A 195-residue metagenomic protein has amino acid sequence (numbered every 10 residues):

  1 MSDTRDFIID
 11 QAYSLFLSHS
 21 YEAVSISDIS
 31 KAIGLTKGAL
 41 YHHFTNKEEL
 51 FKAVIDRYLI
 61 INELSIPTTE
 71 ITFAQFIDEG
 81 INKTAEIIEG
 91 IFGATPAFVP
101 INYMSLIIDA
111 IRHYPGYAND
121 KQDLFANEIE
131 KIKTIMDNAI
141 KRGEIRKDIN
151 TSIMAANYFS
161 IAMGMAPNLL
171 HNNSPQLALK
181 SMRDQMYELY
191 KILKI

Functional and structural regions predicted by a protein language model:
D3, F7, Q11, L15-R57: Helix-turn-helix
I9, I55, L59, A118-I129 (+2 more regions): Amphipathic, non-transmembrane alpha-helical scaffold segments
Q11, L15, I87, I161-M165: Amphipathic alpha-helical interface segments
Y13, L17, D56, P67 (+4 more regions): Solvent-exposed, non-membrane alpha-helical residues enriched in polar/charged side chains
A53, I66-P100, T151-Y158: Hydrophobic alpha-helical connector segments
E79-G90, E130, T134-R142, S160-I161 (+1 more regions): C-terminal peripheral helix-coil segments that are non-catalytic and often amphipathic
E89-K133: Short secondary-structure transition hinges
Y103-D109, K147-L170, S181-L189: Hydrophobic alpha-helical segments that form the core of small-molecule binding pockets and/or dimer interfaces
